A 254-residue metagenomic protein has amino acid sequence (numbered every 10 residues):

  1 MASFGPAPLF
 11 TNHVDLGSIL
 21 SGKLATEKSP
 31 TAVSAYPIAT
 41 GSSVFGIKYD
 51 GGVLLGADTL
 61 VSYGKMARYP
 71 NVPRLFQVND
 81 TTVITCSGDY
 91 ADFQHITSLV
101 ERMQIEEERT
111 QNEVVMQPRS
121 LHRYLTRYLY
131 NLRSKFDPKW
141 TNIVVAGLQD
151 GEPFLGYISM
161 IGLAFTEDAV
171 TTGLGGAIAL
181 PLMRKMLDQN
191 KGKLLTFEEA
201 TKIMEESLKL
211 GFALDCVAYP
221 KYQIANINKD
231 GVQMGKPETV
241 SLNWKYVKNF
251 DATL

Functional and structural regions predicted by a protein language model:
M1-L254: Long, low-complexity N-terminal extensions
